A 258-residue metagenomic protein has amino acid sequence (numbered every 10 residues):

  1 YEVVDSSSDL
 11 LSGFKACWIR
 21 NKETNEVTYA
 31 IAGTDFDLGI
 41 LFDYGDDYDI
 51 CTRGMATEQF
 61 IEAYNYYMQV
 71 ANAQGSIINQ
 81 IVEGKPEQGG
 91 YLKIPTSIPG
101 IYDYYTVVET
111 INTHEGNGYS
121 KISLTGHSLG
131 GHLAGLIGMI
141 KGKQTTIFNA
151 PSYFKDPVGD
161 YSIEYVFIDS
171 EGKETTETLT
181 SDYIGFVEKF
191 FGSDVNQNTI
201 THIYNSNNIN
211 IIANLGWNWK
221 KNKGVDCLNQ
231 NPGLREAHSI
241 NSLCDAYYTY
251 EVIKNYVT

Functional and structural regions predicted by a protein language model:
Y1-I122, I140-K141, Y153, G159-Y161: A conserved cap/lid and substrate-binding interface adjacent to the catalytic center of lipid-processing enzymes
V27-I31, S123-T125, T145-F148, H202: Structural recognition of the beta-strand scaffold that forms the well-ordered cores of secreted hydrolase catalytic
T34, S128, A150: Active-site metal-binding loops of divalent metal-dependent hydrolases
G126-G130, A134: Gly/Ala-rich beta-loop-alpha elbow adjacent to hydrolase catalytic centers
M139-T258: Serine hydrolase/lipase
